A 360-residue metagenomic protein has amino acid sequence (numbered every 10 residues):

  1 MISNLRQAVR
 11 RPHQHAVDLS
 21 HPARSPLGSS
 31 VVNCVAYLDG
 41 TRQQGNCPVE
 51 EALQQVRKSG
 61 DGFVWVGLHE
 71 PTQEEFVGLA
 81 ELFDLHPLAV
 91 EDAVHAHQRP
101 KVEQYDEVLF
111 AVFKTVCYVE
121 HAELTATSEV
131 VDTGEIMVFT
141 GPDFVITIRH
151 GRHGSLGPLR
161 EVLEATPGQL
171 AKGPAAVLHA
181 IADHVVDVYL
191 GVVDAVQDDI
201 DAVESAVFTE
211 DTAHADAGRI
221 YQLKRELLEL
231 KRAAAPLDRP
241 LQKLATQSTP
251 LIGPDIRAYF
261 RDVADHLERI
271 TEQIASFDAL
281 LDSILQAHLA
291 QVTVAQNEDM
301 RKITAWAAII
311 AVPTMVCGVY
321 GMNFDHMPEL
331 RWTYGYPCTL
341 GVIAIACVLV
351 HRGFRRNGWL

Functional and structural regions predicted by a protein language model:
M1-D262, H266-S276, E329, W359-L360: Peripheral, non-transmembrane regulatory/ligand-interaction domains of membrane transport proteins
S3, D265-L360: Hydrophobic alpha-helical transmembrane segments and their immediately adjacent juxtamembrane loops
